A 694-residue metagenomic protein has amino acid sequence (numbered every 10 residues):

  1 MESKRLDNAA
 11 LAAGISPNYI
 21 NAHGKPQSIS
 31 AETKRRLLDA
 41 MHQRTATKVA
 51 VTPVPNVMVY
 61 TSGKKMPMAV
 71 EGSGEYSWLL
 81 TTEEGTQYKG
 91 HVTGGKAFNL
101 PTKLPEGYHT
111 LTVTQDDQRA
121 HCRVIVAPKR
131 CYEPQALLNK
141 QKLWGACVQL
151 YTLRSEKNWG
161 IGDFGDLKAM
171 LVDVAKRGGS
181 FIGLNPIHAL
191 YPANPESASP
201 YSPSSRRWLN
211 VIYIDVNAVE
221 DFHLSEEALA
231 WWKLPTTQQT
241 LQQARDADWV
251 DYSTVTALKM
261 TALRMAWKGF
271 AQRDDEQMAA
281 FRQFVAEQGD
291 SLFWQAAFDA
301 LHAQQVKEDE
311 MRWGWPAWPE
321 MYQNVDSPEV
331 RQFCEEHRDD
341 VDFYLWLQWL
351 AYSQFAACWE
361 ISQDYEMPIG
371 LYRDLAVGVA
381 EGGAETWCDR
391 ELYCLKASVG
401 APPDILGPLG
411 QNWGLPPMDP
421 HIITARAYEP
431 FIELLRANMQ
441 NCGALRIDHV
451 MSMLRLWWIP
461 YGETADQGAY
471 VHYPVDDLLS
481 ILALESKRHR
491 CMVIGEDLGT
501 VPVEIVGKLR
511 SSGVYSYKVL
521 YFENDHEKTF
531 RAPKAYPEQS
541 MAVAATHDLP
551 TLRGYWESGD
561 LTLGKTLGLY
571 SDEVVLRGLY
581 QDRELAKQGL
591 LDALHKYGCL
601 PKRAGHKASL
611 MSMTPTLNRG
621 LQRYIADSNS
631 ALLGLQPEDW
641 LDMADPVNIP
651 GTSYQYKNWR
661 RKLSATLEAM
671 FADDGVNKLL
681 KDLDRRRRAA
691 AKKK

Functional and structural regions predicted by a protein language model:
D39-A46, N56-K65, T81-G85, K89-G95 (+2 more regions): Acidic/aromatic-lined carbohydrate-recognition and catalytic surfaces of CAZymes acting on diverse glycans
W144-V148, I182-L184, L371-R373, L445 (+4 more regions): Hydrophobic faces of well-ordered beta-strands that scaffold small-molecule active sites in alpha/beta enzyme cores
Q149-G165, D246, E335-L350, N412-E429 (+3 more regions): The substrate-binding groove and active-site-proximal loops of carbohydrate-active enzymes, especially glycoside
A198-E226, E385-L409, A469-L479, V514-H526: Acidic, His- and aromatic-enriched active-site or binding-groove loops in soluble protein domains that engage sugars
A280, F284, D497-W640: Conserved alpha/beta catalytic core and glycan-binding cleft of carbohydrate-active enzymes
A351-D364, A427-V514: Active-site neighborhood of glycoside hydrolase catalytic domains
P368-P430, L434-A437, L456-H472: Substrate-binding/active-site clefts of carbohydrate-active enzymes
L641-D673: Low-complexity, glycine/alanine/valine/leucine- and proline-rich hydrophobic stretches
